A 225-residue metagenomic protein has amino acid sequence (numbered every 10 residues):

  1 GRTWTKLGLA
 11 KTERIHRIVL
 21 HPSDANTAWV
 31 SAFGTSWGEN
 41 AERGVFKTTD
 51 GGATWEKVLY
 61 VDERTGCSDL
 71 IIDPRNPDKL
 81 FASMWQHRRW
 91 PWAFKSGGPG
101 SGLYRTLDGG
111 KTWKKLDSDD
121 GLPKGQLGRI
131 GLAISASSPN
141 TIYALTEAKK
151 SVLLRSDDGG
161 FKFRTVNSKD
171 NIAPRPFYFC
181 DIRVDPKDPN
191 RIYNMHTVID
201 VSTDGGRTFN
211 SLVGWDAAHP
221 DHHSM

Functional and structural regions predicted by a protein language model:
G1-M225: Beta-propeller blade termini and top-face loops
